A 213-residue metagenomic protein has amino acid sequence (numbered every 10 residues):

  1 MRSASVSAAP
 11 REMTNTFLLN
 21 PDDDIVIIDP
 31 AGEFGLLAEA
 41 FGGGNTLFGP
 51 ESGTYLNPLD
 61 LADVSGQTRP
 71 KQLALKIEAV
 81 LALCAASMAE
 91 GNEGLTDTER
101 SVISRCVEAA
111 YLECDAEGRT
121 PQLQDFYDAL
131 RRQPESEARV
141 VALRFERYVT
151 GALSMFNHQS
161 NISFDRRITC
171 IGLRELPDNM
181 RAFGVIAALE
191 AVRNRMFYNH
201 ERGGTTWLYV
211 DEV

Functional and structural regions predicted by a protein language model:
M1, G32-G43, N57-V213: P-loop NTPase motor domains
M1-P50: Glycine-rich phosphate-binding loop of nucleotide-binding enzymes
G53: Conserved phosphoryl-transfer catalytic core
